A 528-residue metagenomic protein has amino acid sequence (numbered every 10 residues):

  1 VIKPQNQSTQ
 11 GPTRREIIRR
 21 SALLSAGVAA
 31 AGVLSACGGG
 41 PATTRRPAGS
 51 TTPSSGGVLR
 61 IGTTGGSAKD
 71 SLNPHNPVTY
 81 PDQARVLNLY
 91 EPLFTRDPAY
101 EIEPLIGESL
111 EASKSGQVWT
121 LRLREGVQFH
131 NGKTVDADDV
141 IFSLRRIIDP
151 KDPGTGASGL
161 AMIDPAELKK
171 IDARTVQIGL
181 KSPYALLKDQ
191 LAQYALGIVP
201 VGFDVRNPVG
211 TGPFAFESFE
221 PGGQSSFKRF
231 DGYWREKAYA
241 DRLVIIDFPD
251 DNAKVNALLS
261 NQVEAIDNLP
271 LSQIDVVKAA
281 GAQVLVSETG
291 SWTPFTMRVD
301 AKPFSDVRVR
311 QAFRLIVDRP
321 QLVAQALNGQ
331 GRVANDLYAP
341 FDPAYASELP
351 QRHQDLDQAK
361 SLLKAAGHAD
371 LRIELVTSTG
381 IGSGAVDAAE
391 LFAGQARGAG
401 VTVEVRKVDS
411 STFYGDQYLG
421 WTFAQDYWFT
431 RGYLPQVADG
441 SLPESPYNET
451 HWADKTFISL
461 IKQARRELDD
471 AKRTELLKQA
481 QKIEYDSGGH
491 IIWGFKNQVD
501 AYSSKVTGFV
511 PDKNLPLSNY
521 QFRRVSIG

Functional and structural regions predicted by a protein language model:
V1-E16, S25-A36: N-terminal secretory signal peptides
I61-G62, G132, L375, A388 (+2 more regions): Periplasmic binding protein-like
G62-K114, R145, V209-T211: N-terminal lobe/hinge region of extracytoplasmic solute-binding protein
S115, H130, G179-A195, P208-A253 (+1 more regions): Aromatic-rich, solvent-exposed beta-strand/loop patch
R122, G156-V201: Surface-exposed binding/hinge segments that line and control ligand-binding clefts or catalytic entry sites
R332-A365, G382-D387: Structural transition elements
T402-T412, A438-S504, G528: Extracytoplasmic/peripheral linker and loop segments enriched in polar/acidic and small residues with frequent Thr/Pro
D500-G528: Long beta-strand-rich cores associated with HINT superfamily self-processing modules
